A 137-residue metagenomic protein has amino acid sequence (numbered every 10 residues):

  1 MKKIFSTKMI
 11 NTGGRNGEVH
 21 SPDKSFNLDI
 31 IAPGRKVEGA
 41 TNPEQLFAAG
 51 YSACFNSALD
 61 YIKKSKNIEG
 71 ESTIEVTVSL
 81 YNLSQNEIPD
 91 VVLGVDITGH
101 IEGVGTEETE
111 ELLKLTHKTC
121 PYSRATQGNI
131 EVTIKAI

Functional and structural regions predicted by a protein language model:
M1-A49, N56-I137: Extended beta-strand/beta-hairpin segments
